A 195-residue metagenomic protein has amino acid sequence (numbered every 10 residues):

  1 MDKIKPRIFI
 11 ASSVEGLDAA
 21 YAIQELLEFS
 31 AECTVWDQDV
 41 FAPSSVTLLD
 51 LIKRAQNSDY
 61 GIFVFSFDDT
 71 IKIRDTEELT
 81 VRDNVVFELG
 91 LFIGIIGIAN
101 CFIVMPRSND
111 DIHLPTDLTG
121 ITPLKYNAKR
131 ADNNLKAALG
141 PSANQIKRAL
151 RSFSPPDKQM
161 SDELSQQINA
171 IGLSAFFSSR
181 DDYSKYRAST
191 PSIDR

Functional and structural regions predicted by a protein language model:
M1-G61, I95, S178-R195: Conserved N-terminal substructure of TIR/SEFIR domains
E25, R107-S108, S161: Residue-level detector of alpha-helical recognition elements and their boundaries
F29-A31, S44, L48, K72 (+3 more regions): Short, surface-exposed, charged/polar-biased interaction segments
K53-N57, G61-A149: Cross-kingdom TIR/SEFIR domain
I112-I193: C-terminal interaction surface of TIR/SEFIR-family domains
